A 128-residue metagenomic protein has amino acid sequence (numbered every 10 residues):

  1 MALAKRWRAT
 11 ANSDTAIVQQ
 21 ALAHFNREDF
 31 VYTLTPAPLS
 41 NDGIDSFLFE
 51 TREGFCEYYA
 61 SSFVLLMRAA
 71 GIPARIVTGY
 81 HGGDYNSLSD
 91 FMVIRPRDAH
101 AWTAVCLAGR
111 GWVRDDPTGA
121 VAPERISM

Functional and structural regions predicted by a protein language model:
M1-E50: Acidic low-complexity segments
D14-I17, F55, Y59: Hydrophobic (often cysteine-bearing) scaffold residues that line and stabilize catalytic clefts of nucleotide/cofactor
N26-R27, T51, A122, S127: Serine/threonine-rich low-complexity intrinsically disordered regions
P36-P38, E50-F55, N86, V121: A generic structural micro-environment signature that highlights single residues at secondary-structure boundaries
S46-F55, D90-I94: Short, contiguous acidic/charged loop-to-helix segments that flank catalytic cores in large enzymes
Y58-M128: Hydrophobic/aromatic-rich core segments of domains that either
